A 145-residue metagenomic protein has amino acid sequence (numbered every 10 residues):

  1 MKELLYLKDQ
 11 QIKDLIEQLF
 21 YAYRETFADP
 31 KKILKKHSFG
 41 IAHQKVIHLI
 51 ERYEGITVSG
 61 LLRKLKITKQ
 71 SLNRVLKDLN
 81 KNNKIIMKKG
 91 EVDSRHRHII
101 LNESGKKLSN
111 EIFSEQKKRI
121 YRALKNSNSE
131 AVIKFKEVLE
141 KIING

Functional and structural regions predicted by a protein language model:
M1-H37, K84, L101: N-terminal leader segment of winged-helix/HTH proteins
M1-K8, K118, S129-G145: C-terminal regulatory/oligomerization modules of transcriptional regulators
F20, H48-R52, F113: Short, locally clustered residues in the helix-turn-helix/winged-helix DNA-binding domain
F27, K77-K136: Charged, amphipathic alpha-helical coiled-coil/dimerization segments
A28-T68: N-terminal helix-turn-helix DNA-binding core of bacterial DNA-binding proteins
V58-S59, Q70, K77, R97: Residues within helix-turn-helix
